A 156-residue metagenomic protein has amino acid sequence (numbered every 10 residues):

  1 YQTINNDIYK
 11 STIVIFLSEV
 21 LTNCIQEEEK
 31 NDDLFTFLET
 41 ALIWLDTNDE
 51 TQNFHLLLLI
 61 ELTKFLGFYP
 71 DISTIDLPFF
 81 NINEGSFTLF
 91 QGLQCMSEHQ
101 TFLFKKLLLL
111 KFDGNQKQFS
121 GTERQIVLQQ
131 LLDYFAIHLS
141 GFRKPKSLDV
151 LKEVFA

Functional and structural regions predicted by a protein language model:
Y1-A156: Non-catalytic alpha-helical scaffolds and adjoining flexible linkers that form interface surfaces for assembly
